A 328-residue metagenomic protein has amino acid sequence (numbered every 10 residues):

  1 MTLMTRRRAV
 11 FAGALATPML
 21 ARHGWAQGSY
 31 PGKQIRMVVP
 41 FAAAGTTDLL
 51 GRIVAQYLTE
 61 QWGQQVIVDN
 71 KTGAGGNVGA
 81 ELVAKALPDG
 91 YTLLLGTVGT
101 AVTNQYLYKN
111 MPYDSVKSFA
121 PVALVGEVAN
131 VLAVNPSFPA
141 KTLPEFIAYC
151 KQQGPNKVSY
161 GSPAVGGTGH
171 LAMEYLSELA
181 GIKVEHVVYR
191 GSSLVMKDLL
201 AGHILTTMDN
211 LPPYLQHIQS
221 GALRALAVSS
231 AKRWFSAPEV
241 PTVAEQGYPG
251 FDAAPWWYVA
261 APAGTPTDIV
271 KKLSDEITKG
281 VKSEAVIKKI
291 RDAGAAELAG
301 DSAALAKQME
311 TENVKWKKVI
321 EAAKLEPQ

Functional and structural regions predicted by a protein language model:
M1-L15: N-terminal secretory signal peptides and thylakoid transit peptides that target proteins across membranes
A21-H23: N-terminal signal peptide c-region/cleavage motif recognized by signal peptidases
W25-V116, N156-K157, I182-L205, E297-A299 (+1 more regions): N-terminal (or domain-start) structured segment
G32-Q34, Q219, T242, T267-Q328: An extracytoplasmic/periplasmic, membrane-proximal ligand-sensing/linker region
A44, V98-G99, N135-A140, S162-G167 (+4 more regions): Short coil/turn segments
K85-Y91, Y106-L194, V243, W256-K289: Hinge/capping helix and adjacent helix->loop/strand transition within the periplasmic-binding protein
L95-T100, N104, S162, S192 (+4 more regions): Beta->alpha turn/N-cap motifs
A101-N110, Y175-L179, T206-V240: A ligand-binding cleft/hinge motif common to bilobed small-molecule-binding domains
